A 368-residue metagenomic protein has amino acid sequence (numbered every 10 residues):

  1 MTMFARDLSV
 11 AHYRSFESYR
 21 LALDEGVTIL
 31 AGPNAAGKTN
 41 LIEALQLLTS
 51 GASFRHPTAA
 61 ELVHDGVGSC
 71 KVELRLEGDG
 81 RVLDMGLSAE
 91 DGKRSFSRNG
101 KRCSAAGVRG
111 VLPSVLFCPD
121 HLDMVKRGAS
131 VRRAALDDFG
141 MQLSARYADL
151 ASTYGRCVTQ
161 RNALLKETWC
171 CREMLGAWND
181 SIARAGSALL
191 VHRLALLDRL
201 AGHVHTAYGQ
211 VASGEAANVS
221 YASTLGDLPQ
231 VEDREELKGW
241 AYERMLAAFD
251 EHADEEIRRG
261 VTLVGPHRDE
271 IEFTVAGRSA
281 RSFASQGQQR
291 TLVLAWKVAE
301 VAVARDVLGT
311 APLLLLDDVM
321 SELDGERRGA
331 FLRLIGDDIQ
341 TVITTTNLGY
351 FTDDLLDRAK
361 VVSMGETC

Functional and structural regions predicted by a protein language model:
M1-P33, L47, M174-R184, A188-L313 (+5 more regions): Conserved NTPase motor "head" modules and their coupling/switch loops across ABC/AAA+ ATPases, GTPases, and GHKL ATPases
K38: Conserved lysine of the Walker
Q46-V131, A135-Y147, A201-T206, A241 (+1 more regions): Nucleotide-state sensing region of NTPase/ATPase domains
G100, G365-T367: Glycine-centered positions in the ABC transporter ATPase nucleotide-binding domain
V115, V342, K360-V362: Hydrophobic/aromatic beta-strand patches that form the interior of the parallel beta-sheet core in alpha/beta enzyme
D123-M124, S130-G176, D180, A188: Long, charged N-terminal accessory/stalk domains
D317-V319: Walker B catalytic acidic pair
